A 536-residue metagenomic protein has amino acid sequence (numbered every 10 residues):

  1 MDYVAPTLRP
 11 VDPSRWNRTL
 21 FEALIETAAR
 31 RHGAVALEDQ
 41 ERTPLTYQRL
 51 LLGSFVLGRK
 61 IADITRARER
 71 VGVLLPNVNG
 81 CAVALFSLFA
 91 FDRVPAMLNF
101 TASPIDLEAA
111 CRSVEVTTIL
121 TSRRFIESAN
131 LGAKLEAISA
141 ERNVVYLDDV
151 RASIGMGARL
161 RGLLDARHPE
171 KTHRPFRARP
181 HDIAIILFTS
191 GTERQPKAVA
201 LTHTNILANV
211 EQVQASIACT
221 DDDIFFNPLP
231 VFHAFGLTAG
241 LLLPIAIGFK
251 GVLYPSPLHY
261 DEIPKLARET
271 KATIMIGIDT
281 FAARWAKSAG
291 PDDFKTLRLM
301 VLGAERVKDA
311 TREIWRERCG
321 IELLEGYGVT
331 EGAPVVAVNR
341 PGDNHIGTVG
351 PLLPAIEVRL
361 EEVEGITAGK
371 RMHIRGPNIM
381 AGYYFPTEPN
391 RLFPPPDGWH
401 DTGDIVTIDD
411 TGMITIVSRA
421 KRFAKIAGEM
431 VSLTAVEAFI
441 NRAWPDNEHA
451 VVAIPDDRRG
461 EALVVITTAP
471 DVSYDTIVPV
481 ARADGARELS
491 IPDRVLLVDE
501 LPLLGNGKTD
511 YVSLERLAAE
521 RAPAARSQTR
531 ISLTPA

Functional and structural regions predicted by a protein language model:
H32-G33, V145-L147, R151-F188, R194-Q195 (+1 more regions): Conserved pre-ATP/AMP-binding loop-to-beta segment of ANL
V35-T65, E69-F86, S103-E108, L160-L164 (+1 more regions): Conserved AMP-binding/adenylate-forming core of the ANL superfamily
D63, A90-R161, I278, A469-S473: Structural core segment of the AMP-binding/adenylate-forming
I119-T121, K370, G376, A381-G382 (+3 more regions): AMP-binding/adenylate-forming catalytic core of the ANL superfamily
Y146-D148, A424, V452-P455, V464-I466 (+1 more regions): Conserved C-terminal "lid"/linker of ANL adenylate-forming enzymes
R159-L164, A272-I276, A286-H345, E357 (+1 more regions): Gly/Ser/Thr-rich phosphate-binding loop
L207-I224, F232-I274, K287-S288: Conserved AMP-binding/adenylation subdomain of ANL enzymes
T348-A355, E364-F393, M413, E429-V431: Conserved ATP/PPi-binding loop(s) of AMP-dependent carboxylate-activating enzymes
